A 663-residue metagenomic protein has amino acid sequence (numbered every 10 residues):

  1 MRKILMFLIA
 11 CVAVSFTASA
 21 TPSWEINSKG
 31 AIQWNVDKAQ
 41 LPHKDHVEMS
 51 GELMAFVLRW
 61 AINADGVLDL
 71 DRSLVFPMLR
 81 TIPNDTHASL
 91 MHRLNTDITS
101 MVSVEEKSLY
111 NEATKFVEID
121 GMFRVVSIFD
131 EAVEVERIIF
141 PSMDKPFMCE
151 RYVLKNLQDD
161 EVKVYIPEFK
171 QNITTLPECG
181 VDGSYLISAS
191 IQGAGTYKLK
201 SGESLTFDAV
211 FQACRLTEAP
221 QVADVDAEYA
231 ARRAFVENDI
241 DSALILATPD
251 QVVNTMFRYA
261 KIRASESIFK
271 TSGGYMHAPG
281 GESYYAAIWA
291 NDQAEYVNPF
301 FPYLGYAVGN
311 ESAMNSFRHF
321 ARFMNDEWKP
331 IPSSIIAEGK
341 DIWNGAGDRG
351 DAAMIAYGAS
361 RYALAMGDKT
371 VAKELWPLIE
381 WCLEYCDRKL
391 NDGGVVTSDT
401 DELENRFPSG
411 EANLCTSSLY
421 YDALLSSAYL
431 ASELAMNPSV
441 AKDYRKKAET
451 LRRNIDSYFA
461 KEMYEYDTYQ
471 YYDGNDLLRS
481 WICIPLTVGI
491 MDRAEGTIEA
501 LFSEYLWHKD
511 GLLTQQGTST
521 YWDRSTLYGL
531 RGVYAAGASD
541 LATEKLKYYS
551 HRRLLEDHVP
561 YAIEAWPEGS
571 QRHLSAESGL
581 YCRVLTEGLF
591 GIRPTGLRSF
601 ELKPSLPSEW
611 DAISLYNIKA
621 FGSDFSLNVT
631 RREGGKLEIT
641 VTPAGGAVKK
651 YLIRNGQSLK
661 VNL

Functional and structural regions predicted by a protein language model:
M1-T21: Bacterial Sec-dependent N-terminal signal peptides
S19-T255, G305, A538-L541, S550 (+1 more regions): Terminal accessory carbohydrate-recognition/targeting modules of carbohydrate-active enzymes
K198-V225, E282-A286, P332-M354, E384-E449 (+5 more regions): The feature captures the catalytic groove of carbohydrate-active enzymes
E237-K373, T400-E404, Y472-V488, F502 (+1 more regions): Substrate-binding groove/exosite segments of carbohydrate-active enzymes
F257, K261-A264, A441-F459, Y549: Short amphipathic alpha-helical coiled-coil/interface segments
I268-T271, M324-K329, D387-T397, S457-Y464 (+2 more regions): Proline-centered turn/helix-capping motifs that create local helix->coil transitions or kinks
W289-M314, R318, P377-E380, E404-N405 (+6 more regions): Active-site core of glycosidic bond-cleaving carbohydrate-active enzymes
M324, M366, L383-C386, L390 (+5 more regions): Alpha-helical junction/boundary sensor with strong preference for TPR arrays
